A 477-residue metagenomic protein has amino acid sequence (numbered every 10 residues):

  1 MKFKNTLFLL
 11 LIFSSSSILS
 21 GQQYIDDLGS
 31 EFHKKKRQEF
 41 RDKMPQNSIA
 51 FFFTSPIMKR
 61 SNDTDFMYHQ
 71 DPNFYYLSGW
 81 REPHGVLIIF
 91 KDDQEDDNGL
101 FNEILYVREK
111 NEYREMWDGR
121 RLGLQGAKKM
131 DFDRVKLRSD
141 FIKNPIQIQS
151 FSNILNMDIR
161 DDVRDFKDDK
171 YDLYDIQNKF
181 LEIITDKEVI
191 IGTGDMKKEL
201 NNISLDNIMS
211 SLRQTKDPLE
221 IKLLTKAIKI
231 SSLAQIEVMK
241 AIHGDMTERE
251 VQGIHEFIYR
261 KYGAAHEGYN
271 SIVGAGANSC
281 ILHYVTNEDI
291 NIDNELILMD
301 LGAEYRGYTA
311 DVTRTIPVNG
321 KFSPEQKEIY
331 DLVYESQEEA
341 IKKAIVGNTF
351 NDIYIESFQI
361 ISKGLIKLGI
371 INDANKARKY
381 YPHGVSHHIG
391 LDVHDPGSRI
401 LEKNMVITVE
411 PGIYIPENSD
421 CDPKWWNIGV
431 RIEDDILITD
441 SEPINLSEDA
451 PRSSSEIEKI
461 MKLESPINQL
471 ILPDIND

Functional and structural regions predicted by a protein language model:
M1-K2: N-terminal secretory signal peptides that target proteins for export/translocation
N5-S14: Sec-dependent N-terminal signal peptides
S14-S20: C-terminal segment of classical bacterial N-terminal signal peptides
S20-D477: Active-site neighborhoods and metal-handling regions in enzymes and metal-associated proteins
